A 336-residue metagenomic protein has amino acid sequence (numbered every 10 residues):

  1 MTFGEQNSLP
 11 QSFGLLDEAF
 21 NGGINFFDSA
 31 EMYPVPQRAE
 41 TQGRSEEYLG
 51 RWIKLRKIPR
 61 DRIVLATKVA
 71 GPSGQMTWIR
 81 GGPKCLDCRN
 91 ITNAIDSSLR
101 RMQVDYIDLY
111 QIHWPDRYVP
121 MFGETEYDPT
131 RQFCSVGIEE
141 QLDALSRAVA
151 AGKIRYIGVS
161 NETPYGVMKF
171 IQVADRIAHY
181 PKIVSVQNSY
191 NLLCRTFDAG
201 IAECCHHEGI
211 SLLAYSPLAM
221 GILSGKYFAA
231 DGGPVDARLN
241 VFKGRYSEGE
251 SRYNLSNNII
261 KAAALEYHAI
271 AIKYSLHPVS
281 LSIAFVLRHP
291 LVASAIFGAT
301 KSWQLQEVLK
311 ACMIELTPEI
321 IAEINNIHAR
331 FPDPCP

Functional and structural regions predicted by a protein language model:
M1-K68, R89-T92, D105, A150 (+1 more regions): N-terminal binding-site loop/beta-alpha segment at the start of enzyme catalytic domains that lines or forms
M1-P10, T77-T92, P129-V136: Active-site mouth loops of central-metabolism enzymes
N7-A19, D87-R101, I138, L142 (+1 more regions): Short, acidic/polar
F26-A30, V64-T67, Y106-I112, G158-N161 (+1 more regions): Short beta-strand segments at enzyme active-site cores
P36-E40, G71-L86, Y118-Y127: Surface-exposed, active-site-proximal loop segments in enzymatic domains
D61-S73, V186-Y190: A short, structured active-site edge motif that brings together acidic residues
R100-G123: Active-site groove signature of glycoside hydrolases
P115-N326: Beta/alpha (TIM)-barrel catalytic core signal, keyed to glycine-rich beta->alpha loops juxtaposed to Asp/Glu that bind
